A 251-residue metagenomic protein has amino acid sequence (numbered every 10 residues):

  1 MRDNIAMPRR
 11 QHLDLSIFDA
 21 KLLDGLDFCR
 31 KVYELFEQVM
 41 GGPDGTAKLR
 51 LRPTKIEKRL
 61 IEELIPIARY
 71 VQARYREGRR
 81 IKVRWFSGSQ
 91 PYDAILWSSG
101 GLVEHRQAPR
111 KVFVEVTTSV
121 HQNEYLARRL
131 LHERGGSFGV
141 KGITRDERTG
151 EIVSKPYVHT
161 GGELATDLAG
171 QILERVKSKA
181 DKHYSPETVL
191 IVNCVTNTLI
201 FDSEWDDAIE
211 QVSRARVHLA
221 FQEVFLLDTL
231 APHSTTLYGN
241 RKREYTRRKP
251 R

Functional and structural regions predicted by a protein language model:
R2-R80, T117-R251: Metal-dependent nuclease catalytic core centered on acidic motifs
A73-I95: A short acidic/basic microdomain associated with nuclease active sites
W85-S87, H105, D181: Sterically constrained small-residue positions within well-ordered secondary structures of folded domains
S87, S98, D228-L230: A general secondary-structure junction signal
S89-Y92, A108, S185-P186: Short, well-ordered loop/turn elements at secondary-structure boundaries
A94, V112-T118: Conserved catalytic cores of phosphodiester-cleaving nucleases, focusing on short active-site segments
L96-E104: Active-site beta-strand termini and strand-to-loop segments that position acidic
R106, R110-V112, N123-R128: Intrinsically disordered, low-complexity regulatory segments enriched in Ser/Thr/Pro and charged residues
